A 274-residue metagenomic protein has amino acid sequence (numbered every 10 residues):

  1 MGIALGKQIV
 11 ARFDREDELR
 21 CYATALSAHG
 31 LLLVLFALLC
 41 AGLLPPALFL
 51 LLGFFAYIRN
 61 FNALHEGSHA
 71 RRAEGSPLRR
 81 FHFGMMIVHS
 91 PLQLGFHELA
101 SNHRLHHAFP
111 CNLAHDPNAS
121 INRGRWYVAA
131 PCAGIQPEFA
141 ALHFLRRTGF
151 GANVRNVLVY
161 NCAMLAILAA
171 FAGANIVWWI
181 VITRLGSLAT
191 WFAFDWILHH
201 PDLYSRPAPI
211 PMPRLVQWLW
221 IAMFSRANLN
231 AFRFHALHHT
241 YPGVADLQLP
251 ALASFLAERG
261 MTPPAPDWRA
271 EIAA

Functional and structural regions predicted by a protein language model:
M1-R59, A63-G67, R80, M86-L188 (+1 more regions): Non-catalytic, topology-defining segments of multipass membrane proteins
N60-A70, L99-C111, F194-L203, N228-V244: Histidine-centered catalytic micro-motifs
G84-M85, F234: Residue-level signal for cytosolic alpha-helical hairpin/rod architecture
I182-A231: Alpha-helical transmembrane anchor segments
P211, L219-L256, W268: C-terminal low-complexity, acidic/polar tails when present
